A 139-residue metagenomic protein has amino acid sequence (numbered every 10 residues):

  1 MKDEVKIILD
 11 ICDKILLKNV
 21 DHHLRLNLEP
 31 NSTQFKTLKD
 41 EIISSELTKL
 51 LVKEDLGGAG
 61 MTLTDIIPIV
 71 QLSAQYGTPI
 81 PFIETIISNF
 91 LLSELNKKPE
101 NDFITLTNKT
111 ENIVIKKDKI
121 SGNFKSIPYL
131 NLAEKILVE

Functional and structural regions predicted by a protein language model:
M1-E4: Intrinsic disorder at enzyme termini
I7-I15: A non-catalytic, amphipathic alpha-helix used as a structural packing/dimerization or gating element in enzyme scaffolds
V20-E139: Glycine-rich flavin
